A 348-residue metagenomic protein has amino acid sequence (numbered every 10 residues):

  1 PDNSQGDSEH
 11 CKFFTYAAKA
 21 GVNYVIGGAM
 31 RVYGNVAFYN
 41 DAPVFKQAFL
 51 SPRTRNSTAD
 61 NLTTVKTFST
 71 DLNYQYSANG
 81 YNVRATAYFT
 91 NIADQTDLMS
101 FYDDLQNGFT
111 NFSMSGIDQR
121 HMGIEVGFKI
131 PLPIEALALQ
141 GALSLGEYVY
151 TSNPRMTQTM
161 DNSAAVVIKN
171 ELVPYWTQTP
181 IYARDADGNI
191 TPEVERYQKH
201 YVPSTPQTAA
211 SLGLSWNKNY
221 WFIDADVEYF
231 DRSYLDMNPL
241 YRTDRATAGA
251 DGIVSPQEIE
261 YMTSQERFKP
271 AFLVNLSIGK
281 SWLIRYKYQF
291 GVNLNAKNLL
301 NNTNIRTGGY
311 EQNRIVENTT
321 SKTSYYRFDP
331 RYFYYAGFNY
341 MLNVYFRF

Functional and structural regions predicted by a protein language model:
P1-C11, K46-T58, D97-F112, N153-Q198 (+2 more regions): Solvent-exposed loop segments that connect transmembrane elements
P1-G27: Signature of Gram-negative outer-membrane beta-barrel scaffolds
H10, G27-T70, F89-M114, E228 (+3 more regions): Surface-exposed extracellular loop regions of Gram-negative outer-membrane beta-barrel proteins, predominantly
K12-Y16, K66-T70, S77-N79, F89 (+5 more regions): Residues that define the transmembrane beta-barrel architecture of outer-membrane proteins
A18, V32-G34, T70, V83-A85 (+7 more regions): Transmembrane beta-strands of outer-membrane beta-barrel proteins
G27-A29, G80-N82, L132-L139, L283-F290: Short loop/turn motifs that connect adjacent beta-strands in outer-membrane beta-barrel proteins
Y88-N91, T110-Y241, Y345: Gram-negative outer-membrane beta-barrel transporters
I92-A93, Y229-G249, K280-F348: C-terminal beta-signal and adjacent terminal beta-strands/loops of Gram-negative outer-membrane beta-barrel proteins
